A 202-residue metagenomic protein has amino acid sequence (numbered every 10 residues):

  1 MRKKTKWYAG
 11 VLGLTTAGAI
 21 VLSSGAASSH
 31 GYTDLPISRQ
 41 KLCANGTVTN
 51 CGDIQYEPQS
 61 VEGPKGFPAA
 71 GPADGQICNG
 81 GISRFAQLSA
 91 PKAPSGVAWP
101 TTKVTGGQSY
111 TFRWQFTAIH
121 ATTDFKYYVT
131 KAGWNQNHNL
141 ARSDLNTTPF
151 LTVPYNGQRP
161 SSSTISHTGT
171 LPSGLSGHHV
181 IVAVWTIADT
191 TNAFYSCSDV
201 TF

Functional and structural regions predicted by a protein language model:
M1-S29: Secretory targeting and sorting signals
S23, A121-T123, L175-G177, F194: Short loop/turn segments at connectors of secondary-structure elements within structured domains
S28-R142: N-terminal "mature-chain" segments and other terminal, solvent-exposed stretches
K126, T130, L175-T190: Internal, hydrophobic beta-strand segments that form the core of beta-sheet-rich folds
G133-W134, P172-G177, F202: A short, structured loop/turn motif at beta-sheet edges
L140-T170: Extracellular carbohydrate recognition and processing domains and analogous Trp-centered ligand-binding platforms
A193-F202: Short beta-strand elements
